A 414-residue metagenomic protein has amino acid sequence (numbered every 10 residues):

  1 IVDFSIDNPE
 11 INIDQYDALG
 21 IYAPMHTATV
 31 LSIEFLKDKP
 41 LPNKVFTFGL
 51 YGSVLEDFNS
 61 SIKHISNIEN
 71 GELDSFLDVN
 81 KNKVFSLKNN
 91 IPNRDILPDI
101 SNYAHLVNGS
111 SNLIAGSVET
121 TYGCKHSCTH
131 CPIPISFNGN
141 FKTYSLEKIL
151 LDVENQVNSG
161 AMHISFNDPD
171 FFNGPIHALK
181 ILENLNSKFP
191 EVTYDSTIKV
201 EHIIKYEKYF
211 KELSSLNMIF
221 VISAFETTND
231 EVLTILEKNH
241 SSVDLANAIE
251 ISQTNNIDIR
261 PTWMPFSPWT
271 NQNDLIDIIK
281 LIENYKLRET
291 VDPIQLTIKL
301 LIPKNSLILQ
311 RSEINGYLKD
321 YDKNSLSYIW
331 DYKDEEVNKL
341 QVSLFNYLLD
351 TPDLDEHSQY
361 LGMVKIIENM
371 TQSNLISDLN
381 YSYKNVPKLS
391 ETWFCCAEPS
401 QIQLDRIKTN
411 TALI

Functional and structural regions predicted by a protein language model:
F4-N158: Acidic, low-complexity intrinsically disordered segments
N12-A18, P42, H64, D78-K81 (+3 more regions): Radical SAM enzyme core and accessory elements
Y16-D17, L179-N186, N271-R288: Short, electropositive alpha-helical surface patch
P24, L50, E119, P169-F171 (+4 more regions): Active-site beta-loop-alpha junctions enriched in small/polar residues
P40-L41, N186-E191, N255, K286-V291: Short helix-capping segments at alpha-helix termini
G52-D57, H126, P175-I176, E231-L236 (+3 more regions): Flexible glycine/acidic-rich beta-alpha junction loops that bind and position SAM and/or redox cofactors in anaerobic
D57-F76, F189, E212-F220, I279-I298: Structural recognition of alpha->loop->beta junctions
S101-D258: Radical SAM [4Fe-4S] cluster-binding motif and immediate context
